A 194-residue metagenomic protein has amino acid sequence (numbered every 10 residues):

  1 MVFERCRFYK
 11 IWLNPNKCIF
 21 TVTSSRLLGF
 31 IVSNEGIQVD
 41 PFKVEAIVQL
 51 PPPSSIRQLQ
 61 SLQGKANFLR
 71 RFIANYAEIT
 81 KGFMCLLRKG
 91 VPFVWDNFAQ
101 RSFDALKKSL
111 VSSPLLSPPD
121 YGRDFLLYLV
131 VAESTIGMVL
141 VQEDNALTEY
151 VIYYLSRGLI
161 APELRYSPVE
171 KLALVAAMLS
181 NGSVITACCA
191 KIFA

Functional and structural regions predicted by a protein language model:
M1-C189, F193: Retroelement reverse transcriptase polymerase core
